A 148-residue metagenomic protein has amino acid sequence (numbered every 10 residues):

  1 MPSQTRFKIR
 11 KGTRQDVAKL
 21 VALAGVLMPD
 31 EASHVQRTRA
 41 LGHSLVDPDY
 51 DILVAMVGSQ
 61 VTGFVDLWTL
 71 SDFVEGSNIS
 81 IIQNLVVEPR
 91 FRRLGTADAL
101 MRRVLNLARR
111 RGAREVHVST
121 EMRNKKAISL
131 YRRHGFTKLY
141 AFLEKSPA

Functional and structural regions predicted by a protein language model:
R6-F7, K11-A18, A22-S77, Q83 (+1 more regions): Acetyl-CoA-dependent GNAT
G12, L85-V87, T120: Hydrophobic adenine-recognition pocket in adenosine-nucleotide-binding enzymes
D16, N84-V86, R90-F91, G95 (+2 more regions): Conserved functional loop/turn residues at catalytic and ligand-binding sites
L70, E88, R92, E121: Residue-level recognition of the GNAT/N-acetyltransferase active site
V87, R93-N106, S129, R133: Conserved acetyl-CoA-binding loop-helix of GNAT-fold acetyltransferases
A108-S119: Conserved GNAT acetyl-CoA-binding A-motif
H117-A127, E144-A148: Conserved beta-strand-loop-alpha-helix junction that forms the acyl-donor binding cleft
Y131-A141: Conserved acetyl-CoA-binding loop of GNAT-fold acetyltransferases
